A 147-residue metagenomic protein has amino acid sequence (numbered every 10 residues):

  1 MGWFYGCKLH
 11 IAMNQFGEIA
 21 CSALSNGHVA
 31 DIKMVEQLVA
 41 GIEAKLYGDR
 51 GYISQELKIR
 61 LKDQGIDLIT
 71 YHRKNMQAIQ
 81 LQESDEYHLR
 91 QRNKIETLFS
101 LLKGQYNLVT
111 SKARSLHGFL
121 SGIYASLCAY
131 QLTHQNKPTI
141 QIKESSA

Functional and structural regions predicted by a protein language model:
M1-G2, K112-I123: Structural motif
M1-I69, R73, L127: Polybasic low-complexity intrinsically disordered regions
F16, N107, T133: Residue-level marker of positions within ordered structural domains that often coincide with functionally constrained
H28, S54, R92-I95, S121 (+1 more regions): A structural signal for well-ordered alpha-helical scaffolds and beta->alpha junctions
A40, K45, R50-S115: Helix-centered, glycine/charged polyanion-binding patches within enzymatic domains that contact phosphate-containing
L120-A147: C-terminal domain-tail junction helix/linker
